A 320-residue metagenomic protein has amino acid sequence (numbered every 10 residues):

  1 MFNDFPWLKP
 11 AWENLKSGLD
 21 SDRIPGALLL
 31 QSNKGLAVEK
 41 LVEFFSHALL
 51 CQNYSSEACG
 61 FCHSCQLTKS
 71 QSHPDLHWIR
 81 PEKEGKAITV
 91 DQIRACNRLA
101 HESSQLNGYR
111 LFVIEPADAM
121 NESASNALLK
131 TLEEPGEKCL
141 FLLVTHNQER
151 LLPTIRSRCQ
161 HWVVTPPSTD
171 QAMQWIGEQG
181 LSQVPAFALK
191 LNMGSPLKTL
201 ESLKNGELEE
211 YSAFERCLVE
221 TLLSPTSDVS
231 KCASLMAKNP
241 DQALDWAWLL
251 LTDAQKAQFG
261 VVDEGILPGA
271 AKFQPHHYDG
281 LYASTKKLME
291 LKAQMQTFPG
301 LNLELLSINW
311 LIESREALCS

Functional and structural regions predicted by a protein language model:
M1-A48, S56, S64-L67, E137-L140 (+1 more regions): Charged, glycine-rich active-site and insertion segments that engage polyanionic ligands
E13-L19, A87-L111, A119, S123-K130: Conserved alpha-helical scaffold flanking the Walker A/P-loop in AAA+ ATPase domains
R23-I24, K69-P74, Q105-G108, P135-K138: Short loop/turn elements that form and flank the Walker-type P-loop nucleotide-binding site in RecA-like NTPase cores
L30, I114-E115, L128-L129, T145: Hydrophobic residues in beta-strands of the RecA-like P-loop NTPase core, especially within AAA+ ATPase
C59-I88: AAA+/P-loop NTPase substrate/partner-engagement loops
K83-V90, A117, H161-W162: Flexible beta-alpha connector loops of hexameric P-loop NTPases
Q92, F112, P116, M120 (+4 more regions): Helical "lid/switch" subdomain of P-loop NTPase nucleotide-binding domains
N126-L143: Conserved catalytic/switch belt of AAA+ P-loop NTPases
